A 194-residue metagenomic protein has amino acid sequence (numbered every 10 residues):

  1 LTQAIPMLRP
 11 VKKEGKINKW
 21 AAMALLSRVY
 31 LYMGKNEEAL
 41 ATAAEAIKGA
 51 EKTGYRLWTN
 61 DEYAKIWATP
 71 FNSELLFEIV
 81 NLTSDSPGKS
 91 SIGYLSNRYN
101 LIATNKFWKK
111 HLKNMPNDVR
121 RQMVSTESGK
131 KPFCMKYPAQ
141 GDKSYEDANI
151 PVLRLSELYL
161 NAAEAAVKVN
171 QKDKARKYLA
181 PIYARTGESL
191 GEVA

Functional and structural regions predicted by a protein language model:
L1-Y94, Y99-N105, K110-A194: Acidic/polar-rich alpha-helix caps and helix-coil junctions
